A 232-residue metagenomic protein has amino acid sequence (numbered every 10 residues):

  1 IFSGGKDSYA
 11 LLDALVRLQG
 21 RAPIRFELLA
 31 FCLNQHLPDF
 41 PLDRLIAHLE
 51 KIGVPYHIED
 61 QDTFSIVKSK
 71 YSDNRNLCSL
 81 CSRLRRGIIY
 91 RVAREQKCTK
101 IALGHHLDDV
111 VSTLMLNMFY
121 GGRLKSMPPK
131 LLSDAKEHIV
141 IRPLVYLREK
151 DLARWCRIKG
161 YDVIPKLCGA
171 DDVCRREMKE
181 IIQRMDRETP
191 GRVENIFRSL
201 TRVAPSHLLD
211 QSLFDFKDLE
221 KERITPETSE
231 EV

Functional and structural regions predicted by a protein language model:
I1-S112, Y120, K150-I158, E230-E231: ATP-dependent adenylation/nucleotidyltransferase module used to activate substrates
F2-K6, E27-L29, N74, L84-R85 (+2 more regions): AMP-forming adenylation/ATP pyrophosphatase catalytic core
G20, V54, R123-L124, E149 (+3 more regions): Generic structural signal for secondary-structure transition and capping sites
L28, K100-I101, D108-R184: Catalytic subdomain that performs nucleotidyl-dependent activation
L37, T63-S65, L131, L147 (+2 more regions): Residue-level detector of flexible, active-site-proximal loop/helix-junction positions within diverse enzyme catalytic
C81-A93, K130-A135, R184-R202: Short, basic, helix/turn surface patches
Y161-V232: The feature marks non-catalytic terminal segments
